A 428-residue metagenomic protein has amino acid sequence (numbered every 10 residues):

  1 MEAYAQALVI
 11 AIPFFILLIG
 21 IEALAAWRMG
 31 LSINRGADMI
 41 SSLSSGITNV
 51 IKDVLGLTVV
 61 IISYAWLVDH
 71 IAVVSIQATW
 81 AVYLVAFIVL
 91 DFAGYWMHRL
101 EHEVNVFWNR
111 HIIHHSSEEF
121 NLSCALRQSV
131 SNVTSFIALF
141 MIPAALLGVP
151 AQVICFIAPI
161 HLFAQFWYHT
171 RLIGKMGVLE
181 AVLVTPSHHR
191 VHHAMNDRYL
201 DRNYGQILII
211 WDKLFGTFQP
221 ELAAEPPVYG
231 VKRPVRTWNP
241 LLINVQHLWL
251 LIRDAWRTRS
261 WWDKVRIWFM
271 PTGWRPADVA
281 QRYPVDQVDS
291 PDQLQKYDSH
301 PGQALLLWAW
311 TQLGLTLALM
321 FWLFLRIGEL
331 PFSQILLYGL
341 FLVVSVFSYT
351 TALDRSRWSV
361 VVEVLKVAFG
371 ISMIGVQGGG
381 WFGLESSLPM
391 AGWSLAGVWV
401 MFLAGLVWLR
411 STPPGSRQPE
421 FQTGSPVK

Functional and structural regions predicted by a protein language model:
M1-F15: Hydrophobic transmembrane alpha-helical segments in integral membrane proteins
E2-A5, G56-S75, A138-I154, A158 (+3 more regions): Juxtamembrane "helix exit" motif at the C-terminal ends of alpha-helical transmembrane segments in multi-pass membrane
Q6, I10, I33-V50, F332-L340: Loop-to-helix transition at the N-terminal end of transmembrane alpha-helices
L8, E119-C124, W167-A309, W358 (+2 more regions): Cytosolic/stromal cytosol-facing helical appendages immediately following the last transmembrane segment
I16-L24, I88-E103, L162-G174, T185-H188 (+2 more regions): Transmembrane alpha-helical segments that form the membrane-embedded catalytic/substrate-channel core of multi-pass
G20-I40: Membrane-interface helix-loop junction between the first two transmembrane segments
S44-V59, A78-L241: Membrane-embedded catalytic scaffold of the fatty acid hydroxylase/desaturase
Y297-G415: Substrate-recognition/cap regions that form aromatic- and gly/pro-loop-enriched pockets for small-molecule ligands
